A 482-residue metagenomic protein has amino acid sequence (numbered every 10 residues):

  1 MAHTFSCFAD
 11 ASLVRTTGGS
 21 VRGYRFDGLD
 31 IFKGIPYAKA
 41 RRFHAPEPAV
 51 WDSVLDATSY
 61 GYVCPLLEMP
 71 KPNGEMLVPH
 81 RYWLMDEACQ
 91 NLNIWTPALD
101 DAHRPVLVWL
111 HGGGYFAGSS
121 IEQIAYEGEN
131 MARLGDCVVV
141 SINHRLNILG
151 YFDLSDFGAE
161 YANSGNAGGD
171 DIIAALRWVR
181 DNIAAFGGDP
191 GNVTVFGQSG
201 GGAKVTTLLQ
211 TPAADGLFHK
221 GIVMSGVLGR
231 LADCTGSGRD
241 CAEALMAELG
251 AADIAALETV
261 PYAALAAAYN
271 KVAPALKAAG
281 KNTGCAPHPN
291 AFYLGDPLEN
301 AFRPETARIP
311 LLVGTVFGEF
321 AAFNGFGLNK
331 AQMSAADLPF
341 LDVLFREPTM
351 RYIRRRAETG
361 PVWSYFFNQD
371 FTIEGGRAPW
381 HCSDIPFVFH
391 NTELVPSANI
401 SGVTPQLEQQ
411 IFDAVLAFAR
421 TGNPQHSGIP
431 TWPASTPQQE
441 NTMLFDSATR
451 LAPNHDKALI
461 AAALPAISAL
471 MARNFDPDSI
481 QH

Functional and structural regions predicted by a protein language model:
M1-N166, P190, G375, A398-I411 (+4 more regions): Non-catalytic accessory segments of hydrolases
I35, N324-G325, M350, R354 (+1 more regions): Mobile gating loops/cap/lid regions near enzyme active sites that modulate substrate access
P105, F186-Q198: Alpha/beta-hydrolase fold nucleophile elbow
G112-G113, A167-D171, S199-G202: Active-site loop->helix "elbow" adjoining a glycine-rich segment at hydrolase catalytic centers
A162-A184, D240: Alpha/beta-hydrolase active-site loop
D181, D215, K220, M224-R354: Substrate-access "cap/lid" subdomains that shape and gate the entrance to catalytic or ligand-binding pockets
G197-G200, P212, S225: Catalytic nucleophile serine of serine hydrolases, specifically the conserved "nucleophile elbow" pentapeptide
G202-A214: Short glycine-enriched nucleophile-adjacent loop and the immediately C-terminal alpha-helix near the catalytic center
